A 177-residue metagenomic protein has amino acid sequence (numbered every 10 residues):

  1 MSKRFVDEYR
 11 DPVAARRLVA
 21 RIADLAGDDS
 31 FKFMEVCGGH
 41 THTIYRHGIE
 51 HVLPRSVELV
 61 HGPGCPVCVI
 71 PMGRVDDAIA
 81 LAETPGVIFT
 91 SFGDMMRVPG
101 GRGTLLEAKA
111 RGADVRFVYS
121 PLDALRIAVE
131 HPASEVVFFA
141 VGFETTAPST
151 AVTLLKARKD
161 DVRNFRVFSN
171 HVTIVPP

Functional and structural regions predicted by a protein language model:
M1-A133, A147, L155, K159-D160 (+2 more regions): Metallocofactor- and cofactor-centric catalytic cores in central/energy metabolism, strongly enriched
F138: Nuclease catalytic cores that cleave nucleic-acid phosphodiester bonds, predominantly acidic two-metal-ion
F165-V172: A short glycine-rich beta-strand->turn/loop micro-motif centered on a GG-aromatic cluster
